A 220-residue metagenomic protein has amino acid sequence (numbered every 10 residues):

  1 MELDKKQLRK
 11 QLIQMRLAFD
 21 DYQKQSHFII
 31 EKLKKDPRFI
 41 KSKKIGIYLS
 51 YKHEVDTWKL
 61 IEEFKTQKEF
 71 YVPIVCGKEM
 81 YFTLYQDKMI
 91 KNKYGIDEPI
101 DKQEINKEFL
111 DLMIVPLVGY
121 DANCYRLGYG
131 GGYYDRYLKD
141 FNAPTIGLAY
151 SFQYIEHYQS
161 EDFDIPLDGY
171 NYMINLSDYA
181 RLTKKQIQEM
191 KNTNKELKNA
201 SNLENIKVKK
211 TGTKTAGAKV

Functional and structural regions predicted by a protein language model:
M1-E108: N-terminal active-site beta-alpha-beta segment that forms phosphate/nucleotide-binding and substrate-recognition loops
M1-Q7, Q14, E108-L112, A122-Y125 (+2 more regions): Surface-exposed, charge/polar-rich loops and edge strands
L12, I47, F70, I114 (+2 more regions): A residue-level signal for conserved active-site and pocket-lining positions in enzyme catalytic cores
Y48-S50, V115-P116, G147-A149: Short beta-strand segments
Y51-H53, V118-A122: Short glycine-rich anion-binding loops that position phosphate/pyrophosphate groups of nucleotides and phosphorylated
I74, E98, L117, A149-Y150 (+1 more regions): Short, structured patches in soluble enzyme cores that scaffold and shape functional sites
G128-Y134: Charged helix-capping and loop-helix junction motifs
